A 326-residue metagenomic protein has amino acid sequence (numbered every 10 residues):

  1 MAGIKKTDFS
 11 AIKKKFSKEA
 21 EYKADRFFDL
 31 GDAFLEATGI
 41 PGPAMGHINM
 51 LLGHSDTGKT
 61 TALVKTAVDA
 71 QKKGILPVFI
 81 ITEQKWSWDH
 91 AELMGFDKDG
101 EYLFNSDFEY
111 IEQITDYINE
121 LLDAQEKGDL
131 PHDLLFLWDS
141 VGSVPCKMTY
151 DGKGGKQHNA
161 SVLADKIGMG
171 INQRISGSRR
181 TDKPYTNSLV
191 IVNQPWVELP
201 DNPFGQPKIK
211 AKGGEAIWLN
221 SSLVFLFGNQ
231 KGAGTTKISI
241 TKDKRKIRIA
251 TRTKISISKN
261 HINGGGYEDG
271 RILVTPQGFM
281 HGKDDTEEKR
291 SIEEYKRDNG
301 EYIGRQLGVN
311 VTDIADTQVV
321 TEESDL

Functional and structural regions predicted by a protein language model:
M1-F27, G232-L326: C-terminal regions of RecA-like/P-loop NTPase motor modules
A2-E101, D116-E120: The Walker A/P-loop phosphate-binding site
D8, I40-P41, D56, Q71 (+9 more regions): Generic hydrophobic/packing signal
R26, L30, A44-H47, K59-A62 (+10 more regions): Helical mechanochemical/support elements of P-loop NTPase systems and associated helical scaffolds
G39, G74, G128, N299-G300 (+1 more regions): Short, flexible coil/linker elements and helix-boundary hinge sites characteristic of intrinsically disordered
P41-A44, D69-K73, M94-K98, D123-P131 (+3 more regions): Conserved catalytic network of the ASCE P-loop NTPase/AAA+ motor domain
H54, K73-M169, Q173, V311-S324: Conserved inter-motif catalytic segment of the P-loop NTP-binding fold
A160-F279: Phosphate-binding/switch region of NTP-binding enzymes
